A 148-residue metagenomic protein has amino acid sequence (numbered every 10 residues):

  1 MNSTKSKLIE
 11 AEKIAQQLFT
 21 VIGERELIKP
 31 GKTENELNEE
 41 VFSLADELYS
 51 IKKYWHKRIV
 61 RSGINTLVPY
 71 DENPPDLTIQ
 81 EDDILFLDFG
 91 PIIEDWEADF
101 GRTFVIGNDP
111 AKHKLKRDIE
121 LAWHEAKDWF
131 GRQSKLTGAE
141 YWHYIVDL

Functional and structural regions predicted by a protein language model:
M1-L148: Active-site neighborhoods and metal-handling regions in enzymes and metal-associated proteins
